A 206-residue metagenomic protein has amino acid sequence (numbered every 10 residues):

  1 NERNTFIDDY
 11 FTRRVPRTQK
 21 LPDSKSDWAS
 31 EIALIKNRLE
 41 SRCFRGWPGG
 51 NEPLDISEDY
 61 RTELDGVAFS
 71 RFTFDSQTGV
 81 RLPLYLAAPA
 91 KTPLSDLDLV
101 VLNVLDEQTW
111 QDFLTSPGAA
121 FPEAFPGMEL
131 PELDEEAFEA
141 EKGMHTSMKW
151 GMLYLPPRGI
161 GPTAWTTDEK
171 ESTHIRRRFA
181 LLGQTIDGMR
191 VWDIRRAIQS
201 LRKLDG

Functional and structural regions predicted by a protein language model:
E2-A88: Non-catalytic accessory segments flanking enzyme active sites
F44, D55, A88-A90, G118-A120 (+1 more regions): Generic preference for flexible, low-structure residues
R45-G46, A90, S200-K203: Conserved helix-loop functional segments at active or binding sites
T62-W110, T115-A120: Segments forming glycine/polar-rich beta-alpha architectures that bind adenosine-containing cofactors
D96-D205: Cap/lid segment of the alpha/beta-hydrolase catalytic domain
